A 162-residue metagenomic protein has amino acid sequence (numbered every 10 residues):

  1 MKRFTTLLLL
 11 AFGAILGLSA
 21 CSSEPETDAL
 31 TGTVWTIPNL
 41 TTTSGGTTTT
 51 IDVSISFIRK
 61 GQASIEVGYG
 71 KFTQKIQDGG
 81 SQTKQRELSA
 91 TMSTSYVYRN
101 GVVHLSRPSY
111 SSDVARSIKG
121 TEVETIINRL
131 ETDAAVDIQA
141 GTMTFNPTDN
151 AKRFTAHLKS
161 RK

Functional and structural regions predicted by a protein language model:
M1-C21: Sec-dependent bacterial lipoprotein signal peptides
C21-S93, V97-K162: Lipid interaction determinants
